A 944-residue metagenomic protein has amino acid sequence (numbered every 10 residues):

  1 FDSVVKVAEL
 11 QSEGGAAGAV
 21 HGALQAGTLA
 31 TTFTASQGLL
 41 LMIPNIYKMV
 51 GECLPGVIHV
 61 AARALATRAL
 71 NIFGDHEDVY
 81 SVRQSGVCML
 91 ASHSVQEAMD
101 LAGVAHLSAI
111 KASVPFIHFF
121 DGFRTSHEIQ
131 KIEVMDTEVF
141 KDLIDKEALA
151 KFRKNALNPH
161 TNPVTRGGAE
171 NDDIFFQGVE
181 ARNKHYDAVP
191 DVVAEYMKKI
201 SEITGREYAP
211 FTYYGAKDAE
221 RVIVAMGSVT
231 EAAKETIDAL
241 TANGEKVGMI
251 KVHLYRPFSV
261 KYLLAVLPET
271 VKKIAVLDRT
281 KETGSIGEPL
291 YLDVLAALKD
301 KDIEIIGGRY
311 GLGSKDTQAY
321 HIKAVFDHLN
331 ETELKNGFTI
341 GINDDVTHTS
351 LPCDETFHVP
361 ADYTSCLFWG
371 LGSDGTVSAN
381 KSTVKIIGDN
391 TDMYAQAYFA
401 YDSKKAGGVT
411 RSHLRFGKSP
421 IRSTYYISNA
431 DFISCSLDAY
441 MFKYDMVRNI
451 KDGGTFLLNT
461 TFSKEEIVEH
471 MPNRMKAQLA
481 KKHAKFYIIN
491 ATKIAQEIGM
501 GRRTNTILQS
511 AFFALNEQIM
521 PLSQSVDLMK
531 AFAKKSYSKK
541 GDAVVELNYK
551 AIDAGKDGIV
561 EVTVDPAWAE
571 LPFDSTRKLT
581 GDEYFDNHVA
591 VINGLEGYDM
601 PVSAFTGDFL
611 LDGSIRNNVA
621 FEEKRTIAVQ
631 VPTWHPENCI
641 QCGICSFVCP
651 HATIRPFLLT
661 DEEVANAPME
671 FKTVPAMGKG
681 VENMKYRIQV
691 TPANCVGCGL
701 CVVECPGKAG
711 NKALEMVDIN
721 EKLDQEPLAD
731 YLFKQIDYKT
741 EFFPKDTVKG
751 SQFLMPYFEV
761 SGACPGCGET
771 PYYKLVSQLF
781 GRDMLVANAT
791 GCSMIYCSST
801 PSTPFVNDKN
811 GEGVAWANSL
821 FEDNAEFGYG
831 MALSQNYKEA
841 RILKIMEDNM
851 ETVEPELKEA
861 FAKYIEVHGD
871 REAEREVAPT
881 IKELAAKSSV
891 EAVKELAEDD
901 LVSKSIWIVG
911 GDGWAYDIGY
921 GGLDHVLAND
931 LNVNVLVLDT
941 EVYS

Functional and structural regions predicted by a protein language model:
F1-Q11, I203, K217-D218, V222-H253 (+7 more regions): Anionic-ligand anchoring segments at beta-strand to alpha-helix junctions in alpha/beta enzyme folds, i.e., glycine
V4-E9, Q25-L41, P55-V60, A91-H93 (+6 more regions): A short, small-residue-rich loop immediately preceding and capping a beta-strand
I72-G122, V134, K146, D300-G311 (+6 more regions): Conserved thiamine diphosphate
M89-K151, E304, S314-C353, L547-A569: Structural signature of the thiamine diphosphate
F116-Y213: Conformationally flexible catalytic loops at phosphate/diphosphate-handling active centers
A194-N343, H413-R415, Y426, A430-C435 (+6 more regions): Thiamine diphosphate
P257-F258, Y262, T270-K273, L277-E288 (+3 more regions): Active-site cofactor/cluster-binding pocket
A533, S538-N694, V702-L785, A789-W907 (+2 more regions): Ferredoxin-type iron-sulfur electron-transfer modules and their immediate structural context
